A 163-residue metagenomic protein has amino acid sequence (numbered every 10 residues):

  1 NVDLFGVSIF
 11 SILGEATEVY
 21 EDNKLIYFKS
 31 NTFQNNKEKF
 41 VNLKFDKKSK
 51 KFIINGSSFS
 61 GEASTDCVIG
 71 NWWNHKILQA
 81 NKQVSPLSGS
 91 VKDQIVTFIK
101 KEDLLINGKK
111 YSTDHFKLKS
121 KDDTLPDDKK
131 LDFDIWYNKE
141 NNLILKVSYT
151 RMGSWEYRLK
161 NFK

Functional and structural regions predicted by a protein language model:
N1-K47, I77-K163: Acidic, serine/threonine-rich low-complexity disordered tracts
S30-W72: Hydrophobic, well-structured mid-protein blocks that either form specific transmembrane helices
